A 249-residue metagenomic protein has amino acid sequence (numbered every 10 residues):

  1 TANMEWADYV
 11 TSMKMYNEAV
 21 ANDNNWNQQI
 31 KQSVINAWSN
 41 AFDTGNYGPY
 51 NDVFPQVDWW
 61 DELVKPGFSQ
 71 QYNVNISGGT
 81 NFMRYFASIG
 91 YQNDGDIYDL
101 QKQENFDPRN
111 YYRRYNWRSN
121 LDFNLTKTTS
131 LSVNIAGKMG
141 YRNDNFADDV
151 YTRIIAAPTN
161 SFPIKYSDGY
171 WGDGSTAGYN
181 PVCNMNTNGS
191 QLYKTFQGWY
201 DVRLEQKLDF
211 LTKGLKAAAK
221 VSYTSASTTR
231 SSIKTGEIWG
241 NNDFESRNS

Functional and structural regions predicted by a protein language model:
T1-Q197, R203-D209: Membrane-proximal, glycine/serine-rich, low-complexity loop/turn segments characteristic of large bacterial
G214-K216, G236-E237: Short, glycine/acidic-rich hinge or "gate" loops at secondary-structure transitions that mediate conformational
K216-S225: Extended hydrophobic secondary-structure segments that form protein cores and membrane-embedded regions
A226-T235: Carboxylate/His-rich catalytic cores and anion/metal-binding grooves
T235-S246: Solvent-exposed, glycine/polar-rich loop segments of beta-barrel outer-membrane systems
